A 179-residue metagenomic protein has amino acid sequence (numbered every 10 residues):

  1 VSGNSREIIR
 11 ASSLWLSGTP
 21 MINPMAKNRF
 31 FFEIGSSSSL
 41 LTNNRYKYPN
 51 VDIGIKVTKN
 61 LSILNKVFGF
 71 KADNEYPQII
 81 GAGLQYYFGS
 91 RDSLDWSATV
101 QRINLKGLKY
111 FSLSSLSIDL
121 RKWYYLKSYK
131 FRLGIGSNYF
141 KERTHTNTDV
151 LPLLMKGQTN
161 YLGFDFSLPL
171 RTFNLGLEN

Functional and structural regions predicted by a protein language model:
V1-N23, L41-N43, L108-G176: Outer-membrane beta-barrel transmembrane domain signature
V1-R91: Transmembrane beta-barrel domains of Gram-negative outer membranes and organellar outer membranes
R29-F31, K59-N65, R91-W96, S128-F131 (+1 more regions): Repeated loop/turn-to-beta-strand initiation elements of outer-membrane beta-barrel proteins
F32-S38, N65-G69, A82, A98-R102 (+3 more regions): Transmembrane beta-barrel strands of outer-membrane/channel proteins
S36, P49, N65, Q78 (+6 more regions): Polar/charged side chains located within well-ordered beta-strands of beta-rich proteins
S37-L41, F68-N74, Y87, R91 (+3 more regions): Sequence/structural signature of outer-membrane beta-barrel proteins
I55-K59, Y86-F88, K122-Y124, F166-L170 (+1 more regions): Residue-level signature of outer-membrane beta-barrel architecture
V57-T58, G81, D92-S97, S112-S114 (+1 more regions): A general secondary-structure boundary signal
